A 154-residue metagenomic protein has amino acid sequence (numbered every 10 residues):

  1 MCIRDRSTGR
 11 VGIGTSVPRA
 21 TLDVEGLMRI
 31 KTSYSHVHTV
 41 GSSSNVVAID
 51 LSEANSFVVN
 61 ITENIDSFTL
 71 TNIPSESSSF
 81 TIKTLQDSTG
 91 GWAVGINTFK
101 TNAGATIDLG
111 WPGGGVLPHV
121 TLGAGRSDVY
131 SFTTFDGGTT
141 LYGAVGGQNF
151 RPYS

Functional and structural regions predicted by a protein language model:
I3, G9-S33: Short sequence segments immediately N-terminal to proteolytic processing junctions that release a mature
T8, V17, Y34-H36, S42-N45 (+2 more regions): Compositionally biased regions
G9, A20, G26, N45 (+5 more regions): The right-handed parallel beta-helix/beta-solenoid scaffold, focusing on the short coil/turn and N-cap positions
D23-E53: Extracellular beta-solenoid/beta-roll
E53-V59: Short carbohydrate-recognition loop motifs
N60-S154: Acidic, glycine/polar-enriched metal-coordinating patches/loops that mediate binding to polyanionic ligands
